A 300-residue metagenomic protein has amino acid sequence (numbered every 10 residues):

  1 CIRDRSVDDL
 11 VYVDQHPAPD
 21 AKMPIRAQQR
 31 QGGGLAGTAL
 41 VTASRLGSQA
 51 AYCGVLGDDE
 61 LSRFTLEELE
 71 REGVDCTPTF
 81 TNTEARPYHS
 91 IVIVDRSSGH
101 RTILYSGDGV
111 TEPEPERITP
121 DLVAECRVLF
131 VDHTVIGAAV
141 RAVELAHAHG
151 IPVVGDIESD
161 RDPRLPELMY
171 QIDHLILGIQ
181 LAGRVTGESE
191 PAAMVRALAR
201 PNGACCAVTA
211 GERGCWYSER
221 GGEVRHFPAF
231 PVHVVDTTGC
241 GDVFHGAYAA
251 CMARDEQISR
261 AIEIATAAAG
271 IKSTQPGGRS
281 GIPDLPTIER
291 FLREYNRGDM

Functional and structural regions predicted by a protein language model:
I2-V55, E60-E67, R71, S97 (+1 more regions): Glycine-rich phosphate/adenosyl-contacting loop at the front of the ribokinase-like
V7, T79-N82, V92-V128, H133: Conserved phosphate-binding/catalytic loop of the ribokinase/pfkB sugar-kinase fold
V41, H89-I93, T102, G214-S218: Short beta-strand scaffold segments in enzyme catalytic cores
E70-E84: A glycine-rich helix N-cap at a beta->alpha junction
V110-T119, G137-A138, D156-P163: Active-site glycine-rich loop that binds ribose-phosphate moieties when present
V143-H226, H233: Conserved phosphate/ATP/ADP-binding segment of small-molecule kinases
E190-M300: Conserved phosphate-binding/catalytic region of the ribokinase-like
